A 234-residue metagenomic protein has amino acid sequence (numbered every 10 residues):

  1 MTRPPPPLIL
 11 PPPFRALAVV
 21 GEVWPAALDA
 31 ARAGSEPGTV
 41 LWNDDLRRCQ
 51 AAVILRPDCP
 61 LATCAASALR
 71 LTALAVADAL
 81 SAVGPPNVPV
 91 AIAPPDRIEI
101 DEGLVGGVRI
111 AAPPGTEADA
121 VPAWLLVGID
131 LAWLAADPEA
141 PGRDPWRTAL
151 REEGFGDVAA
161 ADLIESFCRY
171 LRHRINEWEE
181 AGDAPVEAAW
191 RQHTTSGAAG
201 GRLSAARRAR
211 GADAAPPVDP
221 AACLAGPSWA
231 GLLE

Functional and structural regions predicted by a protein language model:
M1-P86, L104-V105, A111-P113, R210 (+1 more regions): N-terminal lobe of the biotin/lipoate ligase/transferase fold
V53-S67, P145-A160: Short histidine-centered catalytic/ligand-binding loop motif
A73, L126, R147, A160-C168: Hydrophobic, well-ordered secondary-structure segments
A77-S81, R151, C168-I175: Short amphipathic alpha-helical signal-transduction/dimerization elements
P85-A118, D130: Acidic (Asp/Glu) carboxylate-rich active-site/surface patches
I98, L203-P216: Short polybasic amphipathic segments
E117-E153: Short, acidic (Asp/Glu-rich) active-site segment that either coordinates a divalent metal cofactor
G156-R208: Conserved, helical-rich catalytic subdomain that frames metal- and/or nucleotide-binding sites in enzyme alpha/beta
